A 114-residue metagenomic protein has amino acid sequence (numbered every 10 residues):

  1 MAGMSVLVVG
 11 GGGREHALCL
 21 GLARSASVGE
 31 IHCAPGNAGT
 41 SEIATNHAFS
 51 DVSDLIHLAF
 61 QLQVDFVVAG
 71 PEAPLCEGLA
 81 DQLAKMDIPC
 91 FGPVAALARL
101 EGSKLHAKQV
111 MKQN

Functional and structural regions predicted by a protein language model:
M1-G102, H106: ATP-binding N-terminal substructure of ATP-dependent carboxylate-amine bond-forming enzymes
M86, V110-N114: Rossmann-like NAD(P)H-binding beta-loop-alpha module
